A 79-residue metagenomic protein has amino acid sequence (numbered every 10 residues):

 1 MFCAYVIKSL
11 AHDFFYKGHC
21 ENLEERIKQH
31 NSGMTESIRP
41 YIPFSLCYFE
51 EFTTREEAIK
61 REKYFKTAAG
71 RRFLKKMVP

Functional and structural regions predicted by a protein language model:
M1-I42, L46-T67, R71, M77-P79: GIY-YIG nuclease catalytic motif and its immediate N-terminal context
